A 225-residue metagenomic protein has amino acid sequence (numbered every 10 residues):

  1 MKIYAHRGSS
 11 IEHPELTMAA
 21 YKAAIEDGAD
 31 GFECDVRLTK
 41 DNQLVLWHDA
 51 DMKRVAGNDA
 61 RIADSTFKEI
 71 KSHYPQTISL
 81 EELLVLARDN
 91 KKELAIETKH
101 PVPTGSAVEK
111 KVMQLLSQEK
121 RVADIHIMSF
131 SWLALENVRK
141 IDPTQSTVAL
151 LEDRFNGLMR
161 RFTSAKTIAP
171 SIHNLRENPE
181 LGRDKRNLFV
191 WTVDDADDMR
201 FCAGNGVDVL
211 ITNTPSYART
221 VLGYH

Functional and structural regions predicted by a protein language model:
M1-H225: Phosphate-group recognition and catalysis centered on beta-loop-alpha active-site segments
